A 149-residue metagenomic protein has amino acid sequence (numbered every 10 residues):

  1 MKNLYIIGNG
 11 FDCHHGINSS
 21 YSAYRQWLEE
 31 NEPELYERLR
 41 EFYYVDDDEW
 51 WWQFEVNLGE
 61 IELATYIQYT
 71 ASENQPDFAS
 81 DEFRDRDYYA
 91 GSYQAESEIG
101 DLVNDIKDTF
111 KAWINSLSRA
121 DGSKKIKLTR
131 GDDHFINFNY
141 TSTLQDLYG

Functional and structural regions predicted by a protein language model:
N3, H15, S19, A23 (+1 more regions): Active-site periphery "cap/insert" segments of enzyme catalytic domains
D12: Short acidic, Gly/Ser-rich segments with clustered Asp/Glu that frequently serve as metal-coordination loops in enzyme
